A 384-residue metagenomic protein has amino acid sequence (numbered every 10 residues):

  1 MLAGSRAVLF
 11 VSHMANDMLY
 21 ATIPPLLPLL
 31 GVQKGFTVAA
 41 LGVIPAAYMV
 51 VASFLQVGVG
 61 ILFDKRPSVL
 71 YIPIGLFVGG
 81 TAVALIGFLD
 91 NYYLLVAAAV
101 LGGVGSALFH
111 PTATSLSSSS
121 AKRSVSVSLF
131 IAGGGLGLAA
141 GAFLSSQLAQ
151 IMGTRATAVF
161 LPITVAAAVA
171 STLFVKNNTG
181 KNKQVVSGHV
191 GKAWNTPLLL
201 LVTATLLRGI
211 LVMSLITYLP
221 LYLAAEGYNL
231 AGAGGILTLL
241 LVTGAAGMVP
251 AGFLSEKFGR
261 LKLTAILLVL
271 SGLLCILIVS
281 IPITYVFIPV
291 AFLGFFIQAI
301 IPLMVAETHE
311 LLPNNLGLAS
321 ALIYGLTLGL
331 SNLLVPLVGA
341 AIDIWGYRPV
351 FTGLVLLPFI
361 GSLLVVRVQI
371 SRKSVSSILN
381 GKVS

Functional and structural regions predicted by a protein language model:
A21, M49-V57, L138-A139, L241-V249 (+1 more regions): Residue-level signature of mid-helix packing/kink "hotspots" within the transmembrane helices of 12-pass Major
I23-P24, T196-M248: Extracytoplasmic gate region of multi-pass secondary transporters
F54-D90: Conserved MFS/SLC helix-loop-helix module at the cytosolic interface between two early adjacent transmembrane helices
L55-P67, G247-G259, I342-D343: Helix-to-loop junctions at the C-terminal end of transmembrane segments in multipass secondary transporters
A98-G133: Cytoplasmic helix-loop-helix junction between adjacent transmembrane helices in 12-TM secondary transporters
L129-K176: Helix-loop-helix hairpin linking two adjacent transmembrane segments in secondary transporters
G259-M304: C-terminal transmembrane helical hairpin of 12-TM major facilitator-type secondary transporters
L311-I344: A late C-terminal transmembrane helix in Major Facilitator Superfamily
